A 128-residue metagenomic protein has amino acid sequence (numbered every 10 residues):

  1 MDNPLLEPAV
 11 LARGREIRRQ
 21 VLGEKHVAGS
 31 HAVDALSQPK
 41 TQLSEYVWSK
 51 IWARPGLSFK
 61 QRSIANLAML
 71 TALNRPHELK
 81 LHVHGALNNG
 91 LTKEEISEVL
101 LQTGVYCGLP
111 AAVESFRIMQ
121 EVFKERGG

Functional and structural regions predicted by a protein language model:
M1-K60, N88, E114-G128: Acidic, glycine/proline-rich low-complexity segments that act as flexible tails and inter-domain linkers
L43-V47, I64-T71, V99-G104: Short alpha-helical scaffolding segments that buttress acidic/His motifs in well-ordered protein cores
S49-W52, N66, V83-L87, S97-L101 (+1 more regions): Amphipathic alpha-helical segments within well-ordered protein domains
P55, L73-P76, G90, C107-P110 (+1 more regions): Residues at alpha-helix boundaries and short interhelical turns
F59-I64, K93-E98: Alpha-helical scaffolds flanking conserved acidic
T71-S97: Mid-chain, well-packed structural core segment of small domains
Q102, L109-V113: Substrate/cofactor-recognition hotspot
V105-Y106, F123: Short Asp/Glu-rich motifs
